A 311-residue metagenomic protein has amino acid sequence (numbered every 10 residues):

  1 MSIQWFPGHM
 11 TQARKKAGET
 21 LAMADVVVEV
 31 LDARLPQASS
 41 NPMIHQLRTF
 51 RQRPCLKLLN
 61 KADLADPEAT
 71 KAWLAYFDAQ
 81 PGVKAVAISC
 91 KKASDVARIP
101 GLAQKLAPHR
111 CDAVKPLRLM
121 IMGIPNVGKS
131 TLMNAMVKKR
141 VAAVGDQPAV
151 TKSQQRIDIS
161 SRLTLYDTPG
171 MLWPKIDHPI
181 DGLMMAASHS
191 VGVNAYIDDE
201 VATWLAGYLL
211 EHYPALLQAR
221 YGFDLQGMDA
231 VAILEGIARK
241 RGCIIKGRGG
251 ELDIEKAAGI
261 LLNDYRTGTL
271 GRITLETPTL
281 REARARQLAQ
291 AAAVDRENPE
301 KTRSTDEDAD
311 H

Functional and structural regions predicted by a protein language model:
M1-V26, R34-L35, S40-C55, G82-K84 (+1 more regions): Helix-rich effector regions associated with P-loop NTPase G domains
E29, K57-L59, I121: Structural beta-sheet core signal
L31-R34, A62, F77, M136 (+1 more regions): Anionic group-transfer/hydrolysis microenvironments
P42-H45, K71-L74, P100-L102, N134-M136 (+2 more regions): Short, glycine/charged-enriched secondary-structure capping and boundary segments
R53, A62-G123, V141: Canonical P-loop GTPase G-domain recognition
R98, L102, T131, W204 (+1 more regions): Alpha-helical scaffold segments in soluble metabolic enzymes
A103-R110, P125, M136-R140, P148 (+3 more regions): Short, well-ordered alpha-helical segments in soluble proteins
L119-A142, T168: Glycine-rich phosphate-binding P-loop
